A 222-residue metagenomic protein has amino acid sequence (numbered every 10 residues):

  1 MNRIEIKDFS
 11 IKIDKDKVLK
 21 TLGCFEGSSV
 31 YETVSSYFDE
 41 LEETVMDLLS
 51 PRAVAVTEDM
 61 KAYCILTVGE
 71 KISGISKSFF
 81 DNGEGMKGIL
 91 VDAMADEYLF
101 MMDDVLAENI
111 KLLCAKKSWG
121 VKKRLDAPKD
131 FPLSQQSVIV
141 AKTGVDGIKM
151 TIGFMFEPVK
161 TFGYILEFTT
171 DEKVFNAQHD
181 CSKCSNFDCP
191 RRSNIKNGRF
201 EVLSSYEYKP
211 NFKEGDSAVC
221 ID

Functional and structural regions predicted by a protein language model:
M1-K87, L203-D222: Active-site helix-to-loop segments that bind/position phosphate- or nucleotide-bearing substrates and donors across
S36, E40, E97, M101 (+1 more regions): Conserved active-site and cofactor/substrate-binding residues in soluble primary-metabolism enzymes
M46-S50, K111, A115, N186-C189 (+1 more regions): Generic secondary-structure signature for well-ordered alpha-helical cores
L49, V56-I75, F79-G83, L133-T169: Composition-driven recognition of glycine/serine/threonine/acidic- and proline-rich low-complexity segments and repeats
T57, S76-S78, M102-D103, I110 (+5 more regions): Generic alpha-helix signal with a bias toward terminal, lower-confidence helices and secondary-structure junctions
E58-P128: Conserved mixed alpha/beta catalytic, RNA-binding, or beta-rich assembly cores of soluble enzyme, regulatory
K129-S137, S205-Y208, F212: Short amphipathic alpha-helical patches
K160, F168-I221: Cysteine-cluster motifs in flexible loop/terminal segments that predominantly coordinate metals
